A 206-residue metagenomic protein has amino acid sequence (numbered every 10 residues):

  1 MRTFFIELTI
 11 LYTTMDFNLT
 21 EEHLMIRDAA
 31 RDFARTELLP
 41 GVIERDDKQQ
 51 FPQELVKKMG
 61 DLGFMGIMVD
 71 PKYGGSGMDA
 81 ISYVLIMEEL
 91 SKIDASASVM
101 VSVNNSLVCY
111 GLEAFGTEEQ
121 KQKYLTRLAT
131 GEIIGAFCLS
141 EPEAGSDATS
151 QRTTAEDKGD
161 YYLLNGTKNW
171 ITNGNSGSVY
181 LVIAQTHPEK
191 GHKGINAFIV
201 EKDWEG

Functional and structural regions predicted by a protein language model:
F4-S102, Q122-K123, R127-T130, I134: Amphipathic, small/basic residue-rich leader segments at the start of a protein or domain
G63, T117, G166: Conserved G/P- and acidic residue-centered "switch" motifs that form tight phosphate/ATP-binding loops in soluble
M87, C109-L112, L125, L181 (+1 more regions): Conserved protein kinase catalytic domain
V99-E119, G145-A148: N-terminal glycine-rich flavin-associated loop
T153-E156: A structural signal for short hydrophobic beta-strand segments in well-ordered beta-sheet cores
Y161, N165-G206: A short core secondary-structure module
